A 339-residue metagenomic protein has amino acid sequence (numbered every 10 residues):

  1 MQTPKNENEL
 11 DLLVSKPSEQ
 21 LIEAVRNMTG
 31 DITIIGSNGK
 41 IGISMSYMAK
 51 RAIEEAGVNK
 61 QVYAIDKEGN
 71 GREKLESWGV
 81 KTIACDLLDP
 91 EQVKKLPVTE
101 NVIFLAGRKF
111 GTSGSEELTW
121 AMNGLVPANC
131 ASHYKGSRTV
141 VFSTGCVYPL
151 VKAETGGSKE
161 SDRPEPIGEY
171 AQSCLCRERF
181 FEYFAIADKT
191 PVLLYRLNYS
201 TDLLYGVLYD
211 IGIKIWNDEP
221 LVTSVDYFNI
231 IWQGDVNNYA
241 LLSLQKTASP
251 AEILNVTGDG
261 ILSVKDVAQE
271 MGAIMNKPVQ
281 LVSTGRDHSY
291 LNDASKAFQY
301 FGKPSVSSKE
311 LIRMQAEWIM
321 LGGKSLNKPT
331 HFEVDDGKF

Functional and structural regions predicted by a protein language model:
Q2-V25, S308-F339: Amphipathic terminal alpha-helices
D31, N101-L105, K109, L125-E169: Conserved Rossmann-fold NAD(P)-dependent oxidoreductase catalytic core, especially the SDR/UDP-sugar
D31-R51: N-terminal Rossmann NAD(P)H-binding glycine-rich loop of SDR-like oxidoreductase domains
I43, N70-M122: NAD(P)H-binding glycine-rich loop region in Rossmannoid oxidoreductase-like domains and their noncatalytic homologs
E117-V126, V147, K152-Y195: Catalytic helix-loop patch of NAD(P)-dependent Rossmann-fold dehydrogenases
I167, L175-N229, Q233-D235, M271: NAD(P)-dependent short-chain dehydrogenase/reductase
R196-S200, V222-I231, E252-L262, T284-G285 (+1 more regions): Glycine-rich Rossmann NAD(P)(H)-binding loop
Y239-L242, K246-K296, D336-G337: Mid/C-terminal beta-alpha module of Rossmann-like enzyme folds, strongest in SDR-family dehydrogenases/epimerases
